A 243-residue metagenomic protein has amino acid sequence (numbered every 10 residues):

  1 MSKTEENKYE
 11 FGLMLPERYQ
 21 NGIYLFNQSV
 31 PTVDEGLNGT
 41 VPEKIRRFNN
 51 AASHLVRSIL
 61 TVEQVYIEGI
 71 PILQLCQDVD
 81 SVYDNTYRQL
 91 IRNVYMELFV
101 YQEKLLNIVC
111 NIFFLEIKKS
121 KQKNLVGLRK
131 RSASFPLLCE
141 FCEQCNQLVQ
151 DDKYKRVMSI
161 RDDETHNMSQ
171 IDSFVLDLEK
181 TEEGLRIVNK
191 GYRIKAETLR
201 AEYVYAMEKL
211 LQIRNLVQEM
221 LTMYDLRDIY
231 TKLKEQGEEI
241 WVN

Functional and structural regions predicted by a protein language model:
M1-R57, N85-Q89, N107, I117-N243: Acidic, Ser/Thr/Gly/Pro-rich intrinsically disordered interaction regions
R46-L75: Extended, loop-rich substrate-binding clefts of extracytoplasmic carbohydrate-active enzymes
T61-Q64, Q74, D78-K118: Amphipathic alpha-helical interface elements
Y66-G69, L73, L105, I112 (+3 more regions): Leucine-rich amphipathic alpha-helices with coiled-coil/heptad-repeat character
